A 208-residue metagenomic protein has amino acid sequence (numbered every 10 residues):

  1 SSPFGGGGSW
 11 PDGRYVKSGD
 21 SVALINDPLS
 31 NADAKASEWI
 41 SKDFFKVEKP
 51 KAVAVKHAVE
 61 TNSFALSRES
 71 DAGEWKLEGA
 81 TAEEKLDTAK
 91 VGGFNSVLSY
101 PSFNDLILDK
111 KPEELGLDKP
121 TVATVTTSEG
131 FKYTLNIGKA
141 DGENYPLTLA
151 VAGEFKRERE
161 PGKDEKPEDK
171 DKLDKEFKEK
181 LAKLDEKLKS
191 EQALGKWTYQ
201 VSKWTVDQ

Functional and structural regions predicted by a protein language model:
S1-Q208: Long, low-complexity, repeat-rich, intrinsically disordered, solvent-exposed domains used in surface/appendage assembly
